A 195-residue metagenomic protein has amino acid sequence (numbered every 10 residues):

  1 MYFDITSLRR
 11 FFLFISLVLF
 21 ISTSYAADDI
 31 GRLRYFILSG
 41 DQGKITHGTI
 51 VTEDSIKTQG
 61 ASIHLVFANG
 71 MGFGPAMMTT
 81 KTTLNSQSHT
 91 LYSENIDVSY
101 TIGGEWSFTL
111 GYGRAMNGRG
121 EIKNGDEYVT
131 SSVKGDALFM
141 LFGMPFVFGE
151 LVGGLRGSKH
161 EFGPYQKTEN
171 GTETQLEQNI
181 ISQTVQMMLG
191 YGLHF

Functional and structural regions predicted by a protein language model:
M1-R32, F195: Cleavable N-terminal export/targeting peptides
Y25-N85: Short glycine/proline- and aromatic-enriched beta-strand/turn motifs that initiate or cap beta-hairpins
R32-D41, G74-M78, T109-G113, V152-S158 (+1 more regions): Transmembrane beta-strands of outer-membrane beta-barrel proteins
Q42-D54, T83-L91, G118-S132, G163-T172: Outer-membrane beta-barrel translocator domains and adjoining extracellular loop/strand segments of Gram-negative
K57-I63, Y92-I96, D136-M140, Q183-L189: Hydrophobic, lipid-facing positions within transmembrane beta-strands of outer-membrane proteins
N69-P75, E105-L110, F146-G153, F195: Repeated loop/turn-to-beta-strand initiation elements of outer-membrane beta-barrel proteins
T80, G111-G135, V152-F162, S182-V185: Outer-membrane beta-barrel translocator/channel fold
F146-F148, I181-F195: Outer-membrane beta-barrel "beta-signal"
